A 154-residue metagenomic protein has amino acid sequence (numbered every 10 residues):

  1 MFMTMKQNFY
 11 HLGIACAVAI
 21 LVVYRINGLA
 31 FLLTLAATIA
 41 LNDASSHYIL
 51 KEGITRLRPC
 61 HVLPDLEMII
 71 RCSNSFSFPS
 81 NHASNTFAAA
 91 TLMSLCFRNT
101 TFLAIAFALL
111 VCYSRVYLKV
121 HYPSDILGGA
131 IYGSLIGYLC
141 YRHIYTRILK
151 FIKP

Functional and structural regions predicted by a protein language model:
M1-A15, S46-S75, I152-P154: N-terminal transmembrane-helix/juxtamembrane module of multi-pass inner/ER membrane proteins
F2-F9, R25-I26, T86, C96-N99: Membrane-interface junctions
H11, A30, T34, N99-A106: Alpha-helical transmembrane segments of integral membrane proteins
G13-V23, T86-T91: Hydrophobic, aromatic-rich transmembrane alpha-helices and their immediate juxtamembrane boundary segments
A17-A44: Interfacial segments of alpha-helical transmembrane regions
L41, S45-L50, I136-I144: Alpha-helical membrane-inserting segments
E67-P154: Membrane-embedded catalytic cores of phosphoryl/pyrophosphoryl-handling enzymes
